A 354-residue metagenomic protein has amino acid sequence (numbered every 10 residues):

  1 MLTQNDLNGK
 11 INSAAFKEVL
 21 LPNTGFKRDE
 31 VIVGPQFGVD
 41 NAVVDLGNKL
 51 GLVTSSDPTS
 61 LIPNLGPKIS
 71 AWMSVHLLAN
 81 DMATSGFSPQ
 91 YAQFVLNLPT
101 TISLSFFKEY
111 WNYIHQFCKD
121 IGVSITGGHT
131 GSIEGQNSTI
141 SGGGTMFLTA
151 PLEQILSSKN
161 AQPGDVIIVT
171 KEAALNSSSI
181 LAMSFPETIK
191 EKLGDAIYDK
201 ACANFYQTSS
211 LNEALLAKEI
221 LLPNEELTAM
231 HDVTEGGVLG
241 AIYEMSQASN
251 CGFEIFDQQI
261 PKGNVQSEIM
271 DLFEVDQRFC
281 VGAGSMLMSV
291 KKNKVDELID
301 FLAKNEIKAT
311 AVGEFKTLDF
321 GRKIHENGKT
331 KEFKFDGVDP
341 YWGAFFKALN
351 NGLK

Functional and structural regions predicted by a protein language model:
M1-K354: Helix-biased detector of long, well-ordered alpha-helical tracts
